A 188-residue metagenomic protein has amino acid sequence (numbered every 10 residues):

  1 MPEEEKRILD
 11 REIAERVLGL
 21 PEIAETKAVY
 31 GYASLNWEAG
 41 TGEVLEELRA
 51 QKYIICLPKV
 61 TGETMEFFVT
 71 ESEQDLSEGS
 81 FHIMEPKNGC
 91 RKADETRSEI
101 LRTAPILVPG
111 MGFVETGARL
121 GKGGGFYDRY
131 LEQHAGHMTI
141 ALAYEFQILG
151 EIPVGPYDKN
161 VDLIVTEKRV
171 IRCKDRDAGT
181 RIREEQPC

Functional and structural regions predicted by a protein language model:
M1-L101, P105: N-terminal active-site beta-alpha-beta segment that forms phosphate/nucleotide-binding and substrate-recognition loops
E66-C188: Conserved phosphate- and dinucleotide-binding cores of soluble alpha/beta proteins, encompassing both enzyme active
